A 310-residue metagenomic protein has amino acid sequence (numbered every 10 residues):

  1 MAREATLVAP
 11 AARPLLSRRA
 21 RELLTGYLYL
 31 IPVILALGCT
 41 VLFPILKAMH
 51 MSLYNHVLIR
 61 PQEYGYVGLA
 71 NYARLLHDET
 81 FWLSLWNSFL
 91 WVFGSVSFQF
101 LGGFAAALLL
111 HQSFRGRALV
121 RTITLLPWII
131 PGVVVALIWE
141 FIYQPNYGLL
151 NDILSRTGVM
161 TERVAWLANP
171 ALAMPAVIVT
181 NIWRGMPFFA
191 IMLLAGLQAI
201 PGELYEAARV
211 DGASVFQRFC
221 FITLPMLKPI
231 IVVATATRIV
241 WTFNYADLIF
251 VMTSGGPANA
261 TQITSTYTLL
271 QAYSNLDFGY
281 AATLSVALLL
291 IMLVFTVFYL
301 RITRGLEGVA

Functional and structural regions predicted by a protein language model:
M1-A20: Short, Lys/Arg-rich, polar N-terminal cytosolic tail immediately upstream of the first transmembrane signal-anchor
E22-A310: A structural signal for multi-pass alpha-helical bundles of membrane permease subunits that mediate small-molecule
